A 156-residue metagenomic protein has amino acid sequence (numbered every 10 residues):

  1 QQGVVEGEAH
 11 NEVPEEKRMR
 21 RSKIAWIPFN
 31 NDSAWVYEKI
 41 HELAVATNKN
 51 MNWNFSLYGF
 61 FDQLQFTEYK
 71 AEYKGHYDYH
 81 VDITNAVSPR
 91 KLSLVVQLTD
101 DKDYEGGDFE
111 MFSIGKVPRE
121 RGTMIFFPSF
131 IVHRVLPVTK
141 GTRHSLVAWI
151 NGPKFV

Functional and structural regions predicted by a protein language model:
Q1-F126, F130-V156: Fe(II)/2-oxoglutarate oxygenase catalytic core
